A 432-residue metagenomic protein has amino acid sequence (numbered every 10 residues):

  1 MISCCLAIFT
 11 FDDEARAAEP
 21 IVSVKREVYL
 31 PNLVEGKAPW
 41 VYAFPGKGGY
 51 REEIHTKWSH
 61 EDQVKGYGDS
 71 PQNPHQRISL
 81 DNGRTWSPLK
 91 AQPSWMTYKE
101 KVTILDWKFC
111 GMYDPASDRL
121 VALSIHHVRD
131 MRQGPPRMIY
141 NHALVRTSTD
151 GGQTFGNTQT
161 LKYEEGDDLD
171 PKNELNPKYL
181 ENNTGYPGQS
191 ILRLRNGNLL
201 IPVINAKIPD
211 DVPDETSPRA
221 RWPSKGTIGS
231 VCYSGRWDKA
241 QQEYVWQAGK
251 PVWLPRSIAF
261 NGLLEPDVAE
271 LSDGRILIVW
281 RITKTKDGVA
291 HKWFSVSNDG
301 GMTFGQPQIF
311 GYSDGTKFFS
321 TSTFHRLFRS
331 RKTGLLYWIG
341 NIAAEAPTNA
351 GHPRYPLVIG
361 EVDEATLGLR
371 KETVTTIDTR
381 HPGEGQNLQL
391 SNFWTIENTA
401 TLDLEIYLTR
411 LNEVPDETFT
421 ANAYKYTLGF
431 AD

Functional and structural regions predicted by a protein language model:
M1-I8: Bacterial N-terminal signal peptides
F11-R16: Sec/Tat signal peptide C-region and signal peptidase I cleavage site
A18-D432: Asp-box/BNR beta-propeller blade signature and adjacent active/binding-site loops in extracellular glycan-interacting
